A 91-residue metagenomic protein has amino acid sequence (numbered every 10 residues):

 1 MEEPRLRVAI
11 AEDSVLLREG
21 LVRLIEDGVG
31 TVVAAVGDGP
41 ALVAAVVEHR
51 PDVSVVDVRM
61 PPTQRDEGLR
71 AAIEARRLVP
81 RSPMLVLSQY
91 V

Functional and structural regions predicted by a protein language model:
M1-R7: Non-catalytic signal-transmission and effector/linker regions of two-component phosphorelay proteins
A11-E12, V36, S54: Conserved sequence signature across two-component system core domains
V15-A34: Two-component/phosphorelay signaling modules centered on CheY-like receiver
G30-D38, A45, R65: Short hydrophobic/Thr-rich beta-strand motif most characteristic of the beta2 strand and flanking loop of CheY-like
A44, R65-R81: Short amphipathic alpha-helix used as the core "switch/output" element in two-component signaling
H49-M60: Active-site beta3 strand of CheY-like receiver
R59, Y90-V91: Short, conserved "switch-loop" micro-motifs in signal-transduction and mechanochemical regulators
